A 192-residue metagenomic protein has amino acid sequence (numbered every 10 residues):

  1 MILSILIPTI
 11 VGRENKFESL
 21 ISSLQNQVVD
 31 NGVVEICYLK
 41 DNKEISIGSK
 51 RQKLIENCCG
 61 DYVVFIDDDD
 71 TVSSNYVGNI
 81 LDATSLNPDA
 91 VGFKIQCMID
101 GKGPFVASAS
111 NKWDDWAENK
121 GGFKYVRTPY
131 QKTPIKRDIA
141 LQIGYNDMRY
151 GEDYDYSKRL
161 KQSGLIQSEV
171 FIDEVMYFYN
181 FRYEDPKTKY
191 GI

Functional and structural regions predicted by a protein language model:
S19-V33: Short, acidic, metal-binding catalytic loop of nucleotide-sugar glycosyltransferases
N42-C58: Glycine-rich, basic loop-to-helix element that forms the pyrophosphate-binding segment of sugar-nucleotide handling
V63: Short aromatic/hydrophobic "clamp" motif used to bind/position activated sugar donors
D67-T71: The conserved acidic donor/metal-binding loop of glycosyltransferases
V77-A107: Conserved donor NDP-sugar-binding/catalytic core segment of glycosyltransferases
W113-I135: A recurrent flexible, glycine/aromatic-enriched loop bordering the glycosyltransferase active site that acts as
Y150-Y156: Acidic donor-binding loop at a coil-to-helix junction in glycosyltransferase catalytic cores that engages
V170-I192: Active-site donor/metal-binding and catalytic loop motifs of nucleotide-sugar-dependent glycosylation enzymes
